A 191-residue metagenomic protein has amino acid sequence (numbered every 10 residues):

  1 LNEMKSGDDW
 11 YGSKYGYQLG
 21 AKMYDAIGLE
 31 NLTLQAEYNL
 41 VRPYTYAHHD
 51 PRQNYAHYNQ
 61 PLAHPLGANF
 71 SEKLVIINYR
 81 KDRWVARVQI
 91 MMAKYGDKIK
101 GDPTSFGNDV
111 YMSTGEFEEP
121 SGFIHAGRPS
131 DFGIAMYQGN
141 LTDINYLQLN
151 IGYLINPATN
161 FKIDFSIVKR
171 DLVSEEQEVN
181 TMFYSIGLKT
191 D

Functional and structural regions predicted by a protein language model:
L1-D191: Exposed, low-structure sequence patches enriched in small/polar residues
